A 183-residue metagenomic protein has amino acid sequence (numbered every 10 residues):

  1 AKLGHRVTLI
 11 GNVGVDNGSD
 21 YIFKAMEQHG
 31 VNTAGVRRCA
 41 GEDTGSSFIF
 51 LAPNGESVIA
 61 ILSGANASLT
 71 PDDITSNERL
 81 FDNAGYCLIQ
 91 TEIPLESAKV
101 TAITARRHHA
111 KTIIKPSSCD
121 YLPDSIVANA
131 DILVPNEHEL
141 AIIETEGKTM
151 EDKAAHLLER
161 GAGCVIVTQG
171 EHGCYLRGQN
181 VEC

Functional and structural regions predicted by a protein language model:
A1-K2, R106: Gly/Ala-rich phosphate-binding loop of Rossmann-like dinucleotide-binding domains, activating on the conserved
K2-G85: Conserved N-terminal subdomain of the carbohydrate kinase-like
V15-D16, E92-L95, P116-D120: Short beta->alpha connector loops
G45, P71-N77, L95, C119-Y121 (+1 more regions): Structural motif corresponding to alpha-helix initiation and N-cap regions
S57-V58, V181-C183: Short beta-strand segments
G85-Y86, I132: Structural motif
K99-E182: Conserved phosphate/ATP/ADP-binding segment of small-molecule kinases
